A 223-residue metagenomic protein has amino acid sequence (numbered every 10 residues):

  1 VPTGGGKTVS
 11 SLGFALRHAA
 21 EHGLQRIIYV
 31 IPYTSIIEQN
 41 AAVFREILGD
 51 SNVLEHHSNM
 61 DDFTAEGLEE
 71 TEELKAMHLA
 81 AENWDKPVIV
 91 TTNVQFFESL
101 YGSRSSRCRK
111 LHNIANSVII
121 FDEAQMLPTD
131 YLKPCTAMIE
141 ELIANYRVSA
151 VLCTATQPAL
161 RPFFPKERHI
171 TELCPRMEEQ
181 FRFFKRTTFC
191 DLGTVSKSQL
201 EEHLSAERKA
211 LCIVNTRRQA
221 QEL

Functional and structural regions predicted by a protein language model:
V1-F14: Walker A/P-loop
R26, D85-I89, V94, A115-V118 (+2 more regions): Loop/turn-to-beta-strand initiation segments
R26-I37, H203-L223: Conserved strand-helix element at the start of the C-terminal RecA-like helicase core
S35-E70: Conserved helix-turn-beta segment of the N-terminal RecA-like "Helicase ATP-binding" lobe in SF1/SF2 helicases
I36, Q95-E98, M126-T129, P158 (+1 more regions): Residues immediately C-terminal
E69-A115: Conserved helix/coil segment N-terminal to the catalytic DExD/H
V94-F97, S105-N145: SF2 helicase catalytic motif II
C153-S205: Interdomain hinge/linker at the junction between the two RecA-like core domains of SF2 helicases
